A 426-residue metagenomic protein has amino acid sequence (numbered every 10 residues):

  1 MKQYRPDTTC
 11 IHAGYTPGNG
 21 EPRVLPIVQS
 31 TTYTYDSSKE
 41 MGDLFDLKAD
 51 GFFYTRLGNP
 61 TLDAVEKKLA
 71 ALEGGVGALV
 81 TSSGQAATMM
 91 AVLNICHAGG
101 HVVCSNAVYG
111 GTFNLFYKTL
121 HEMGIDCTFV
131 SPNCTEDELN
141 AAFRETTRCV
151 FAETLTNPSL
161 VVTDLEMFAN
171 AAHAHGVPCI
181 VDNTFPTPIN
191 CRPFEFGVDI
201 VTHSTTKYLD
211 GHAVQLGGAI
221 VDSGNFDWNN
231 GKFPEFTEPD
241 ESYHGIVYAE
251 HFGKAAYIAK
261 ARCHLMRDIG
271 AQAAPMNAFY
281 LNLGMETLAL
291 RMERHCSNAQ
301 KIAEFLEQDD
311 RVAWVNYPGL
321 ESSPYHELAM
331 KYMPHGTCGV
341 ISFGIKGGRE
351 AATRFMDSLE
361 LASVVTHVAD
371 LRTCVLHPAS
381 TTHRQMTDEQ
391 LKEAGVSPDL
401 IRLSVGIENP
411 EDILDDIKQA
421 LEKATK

Functional and structural regions predicted by a protein language model:
M1-N59, K67-K68: N-terminal "arm"/small-domain region of PLP-dependent enzymes with the aminotransferase-like
M1-T9, E307, E422-K426: Basic/polar N-terminal segments that are highly enriched at the extreme N-terminus, encompassing both cleavable
D7-T16, A78-Q308: Conserved PLP-enzyme active-site core in the AAT-like
S37-M89, G111-L120: Conserved N-terminal alpha-helix of the aminotransferase class I/II PLP-enzyme fold
G99, Y117-K118, M123-C127, A141 (+5 more regions): PLP-dependent enzyme catalytic core of the Aspartate aminotransferase-like
V150, G218-I220, V315, I341 (+1 more regions): Well-ordered beta-strand positions enriched in small/hydrophobic/aromatic, beta-favoring residues
I269-Q272, N277-A278, L283, T287 (+4 more regions): Conserved small-domain helix->loop->beta segment predominantly found in fold-type I
